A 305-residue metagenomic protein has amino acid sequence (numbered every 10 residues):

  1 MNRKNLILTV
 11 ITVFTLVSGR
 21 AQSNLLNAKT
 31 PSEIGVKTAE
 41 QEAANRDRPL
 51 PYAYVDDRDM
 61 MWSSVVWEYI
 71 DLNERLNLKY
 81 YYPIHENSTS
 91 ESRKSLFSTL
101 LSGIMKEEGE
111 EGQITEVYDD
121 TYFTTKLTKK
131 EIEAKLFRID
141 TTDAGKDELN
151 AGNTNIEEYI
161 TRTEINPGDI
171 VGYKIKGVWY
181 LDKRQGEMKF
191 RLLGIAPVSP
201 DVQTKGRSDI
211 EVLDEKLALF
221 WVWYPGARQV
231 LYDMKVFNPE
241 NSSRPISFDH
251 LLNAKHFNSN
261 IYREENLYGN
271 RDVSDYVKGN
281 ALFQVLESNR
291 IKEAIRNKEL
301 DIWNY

Functional and structural regions predicted by a protein language model:
M1-T30: Bacterial Sec-dependent N-terminal signal peptides
Q22-K183, Y224-Y305: A domain-level signal for the mature, folded cores of soluble proteins
E164-I165, D182-K189, I210-D214: A general structural signal for short secondary-structure junctions and capping/turn motifs
G168-I170, F190-L192, L217-L219: Extracytoplasmic
E187, L192-E211: Extended serine/threonine-enriched, polar tracts that run as long, contiguous segments within proteins
L213-Q229: A short, surface-exposed beta-strand/turn
